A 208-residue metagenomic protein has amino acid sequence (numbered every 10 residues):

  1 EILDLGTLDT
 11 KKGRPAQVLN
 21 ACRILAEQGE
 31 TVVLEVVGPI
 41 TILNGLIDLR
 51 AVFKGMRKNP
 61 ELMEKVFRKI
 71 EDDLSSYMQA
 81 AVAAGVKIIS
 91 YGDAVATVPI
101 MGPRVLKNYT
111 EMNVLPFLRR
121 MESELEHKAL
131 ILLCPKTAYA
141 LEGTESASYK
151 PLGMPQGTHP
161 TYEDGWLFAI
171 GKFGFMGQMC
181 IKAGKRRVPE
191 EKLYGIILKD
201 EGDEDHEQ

Functional and structural regions predicted by a protein language model:
E1-T7: A contiguous, low-structure linker/loop signature
T10-Q208: Active-site loop segments of alpha/beta catalytic cores
